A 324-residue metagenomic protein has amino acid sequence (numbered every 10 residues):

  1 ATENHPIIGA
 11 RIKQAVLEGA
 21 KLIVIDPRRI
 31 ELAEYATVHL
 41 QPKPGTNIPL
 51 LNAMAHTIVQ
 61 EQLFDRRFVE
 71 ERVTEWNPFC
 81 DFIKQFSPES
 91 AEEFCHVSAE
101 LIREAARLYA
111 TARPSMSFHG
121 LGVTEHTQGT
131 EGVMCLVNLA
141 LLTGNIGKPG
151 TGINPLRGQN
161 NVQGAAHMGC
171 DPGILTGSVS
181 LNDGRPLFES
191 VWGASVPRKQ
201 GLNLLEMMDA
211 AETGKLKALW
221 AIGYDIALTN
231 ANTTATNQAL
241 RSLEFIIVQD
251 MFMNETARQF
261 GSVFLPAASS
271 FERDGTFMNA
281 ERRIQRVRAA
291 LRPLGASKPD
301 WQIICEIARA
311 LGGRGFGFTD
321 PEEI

Functional and structural regions predicted by a protein language model:
A1-N161, L175, G184-I324: Cofactor-pocket helix-loop regions in the catalytic cores of large enzyme subunits
L141, A166-H167: A contiguous, basic/glycine-rich beta-loop/short-helix subdomain that forms a polymer-engagement track
C170: Long, His/Glu/Asp-enriched segments that create or flank divalent metal/ion-associated functional microenvironments
